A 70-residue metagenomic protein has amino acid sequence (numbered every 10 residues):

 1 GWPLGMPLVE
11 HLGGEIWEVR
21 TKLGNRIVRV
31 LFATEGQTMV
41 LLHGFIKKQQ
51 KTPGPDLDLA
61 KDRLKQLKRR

Functional and structural regions predicted by a protein language model:
G1-I27, G36-M39, I46-R70: Basic, Lys/Arg-enriched alpha-helical interface segments
